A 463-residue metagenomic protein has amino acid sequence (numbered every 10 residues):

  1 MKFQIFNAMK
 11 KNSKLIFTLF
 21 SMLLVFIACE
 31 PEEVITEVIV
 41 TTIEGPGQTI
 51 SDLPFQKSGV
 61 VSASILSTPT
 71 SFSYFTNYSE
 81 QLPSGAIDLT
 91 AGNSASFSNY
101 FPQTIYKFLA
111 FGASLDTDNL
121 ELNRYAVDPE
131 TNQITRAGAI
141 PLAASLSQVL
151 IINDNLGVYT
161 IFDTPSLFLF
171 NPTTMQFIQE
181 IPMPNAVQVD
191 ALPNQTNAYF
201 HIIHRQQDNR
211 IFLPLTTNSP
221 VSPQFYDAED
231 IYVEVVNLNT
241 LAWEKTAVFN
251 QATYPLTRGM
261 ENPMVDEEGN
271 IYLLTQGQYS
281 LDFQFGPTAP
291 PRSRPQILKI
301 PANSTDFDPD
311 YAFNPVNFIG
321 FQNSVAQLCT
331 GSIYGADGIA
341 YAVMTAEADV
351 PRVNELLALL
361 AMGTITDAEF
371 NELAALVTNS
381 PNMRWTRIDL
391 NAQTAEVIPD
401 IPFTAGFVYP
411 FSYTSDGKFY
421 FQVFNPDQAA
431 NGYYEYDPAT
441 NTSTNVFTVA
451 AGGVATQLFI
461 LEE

Functional and structural regions predicted by a protein language model:
M1-I5, M9-S58: Bacterial Sec-dependent N-terminal signal peptides
L66-T70, L115-L120, T160-T164, S222-E229 (+3 more regions): Short, solvent-exposed loop/turn segments at conserved positions within beta-propeller repeat blades
F72-F177: Post-signal peptide N-terminal segment of secreted/secretory-pathway proteins
F75-S79, R124, L169-T174, F225-A242 (+3 more regions): Beta-propeller blade signature
P83-F97, N132-L142, F177-L192, W243-Q251 (+4 more regions): Beta-propeller fold detector
N93-Y106, P141-D154, Q188-I203, T253-P263 (+3 more regions): Repeated scaffold domains used in trafficking and secretory/extracellular systems, primarily beta-propellers
H204-L357: Acidic, serine/threonine- and glycine-rich low-complexity intrinsically disordered segments that serve as flexible
Y311-A429: Intrinsically disordered, low-complexity segments enriched in Gly and acidic/Ser/Thr residues that form flexible
